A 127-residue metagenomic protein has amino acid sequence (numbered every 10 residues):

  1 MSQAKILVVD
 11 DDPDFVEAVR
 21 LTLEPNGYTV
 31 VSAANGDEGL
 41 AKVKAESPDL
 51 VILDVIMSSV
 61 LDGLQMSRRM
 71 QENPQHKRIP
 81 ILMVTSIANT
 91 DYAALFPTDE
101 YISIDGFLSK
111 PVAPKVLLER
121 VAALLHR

Functional and structural regions predicted by a protein language model:
M1-L7, A113-R127: Non-catalytic signal-transmission and effector/linker regions of two-component phosphorelay proteins
D12-V16, P114: Short acidic/polar segment at the start of the alpha1 helix of CheY-like receiver
E17-P25: Charged docking surfaces used in two-component/phosphorelay signaling
S32-A41, D62-G63: Helix N-cap/capping motif at the beta->alpha junctions
A41, L64-K77: Short amphipathic alpha-helix used as the core "switch/output" element in two-component signaling
E46-L53, M57, I81: Active-site beta3 strand of CheY-like receiver
L61-Q65, A88-L108, K115, E119: Alpha4 helix (beta4-alpha4-beta5 surface) of REC/receiver domains from two-component response regulators
